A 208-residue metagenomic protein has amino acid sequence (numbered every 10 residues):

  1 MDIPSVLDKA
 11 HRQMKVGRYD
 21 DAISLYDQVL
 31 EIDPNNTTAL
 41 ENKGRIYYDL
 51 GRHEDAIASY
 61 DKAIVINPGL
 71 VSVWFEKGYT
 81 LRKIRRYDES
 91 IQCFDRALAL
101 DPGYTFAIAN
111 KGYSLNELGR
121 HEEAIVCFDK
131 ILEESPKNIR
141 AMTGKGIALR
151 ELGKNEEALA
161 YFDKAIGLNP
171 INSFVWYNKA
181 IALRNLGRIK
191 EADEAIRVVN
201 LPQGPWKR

Functional and structural regions predicted by a protein language model:
D2-I32, T38, N42-G51, Y79-K83: Alpha-helical segment of the N-proximal tetratricopeptide repeat
I3, T37-T38, V71-S72, T105-F106 (+2 more regions): Helix-start (N-cap) detector for alpha-helical repeat units in TPR-like alpha-solenoids, especially tetratricopeptide
K15-V16, D49-L50, K83, E117 (+3 more regions): Register position in tetratricopeptide repeats
V29, K62-A63, R96-A97, K130-I131 (+2 more regions): Canonical positions in the second alpha-helix
I32, I66, L100, E134 (+3 more regions): Structural marker of alpha-solenoid helical repeat scaffolds
